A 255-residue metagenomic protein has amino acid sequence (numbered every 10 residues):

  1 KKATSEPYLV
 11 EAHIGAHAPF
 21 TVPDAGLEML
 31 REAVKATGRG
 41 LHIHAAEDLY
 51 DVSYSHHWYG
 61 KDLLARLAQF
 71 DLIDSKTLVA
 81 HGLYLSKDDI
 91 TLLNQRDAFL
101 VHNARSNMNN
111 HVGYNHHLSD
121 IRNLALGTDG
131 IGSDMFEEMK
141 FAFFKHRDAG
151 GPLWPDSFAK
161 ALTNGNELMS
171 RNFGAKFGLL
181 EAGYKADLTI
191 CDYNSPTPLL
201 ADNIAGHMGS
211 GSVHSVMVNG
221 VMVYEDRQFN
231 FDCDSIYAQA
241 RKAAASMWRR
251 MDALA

Functional and structural regions predicted by a protein language model:
K1-G82: Metal-coordinating catalytic core of metallo-dependent amide/deamination hydrolases
S5, K35-R39, L72, F144 (+5 more regions): Generic secondary-structure signature for well-ordered alpha-helical cores
G26-T37, L92-S106, A245-R250: Short, electropositive alpha-helical surface patch
S53, V112-G113, D202, S235: Short Asp/Glu-rich motifs
L72-S195, M208: Active-site-adjacent C-terminal substructures of enzyme catalytic domains
L162-A255: Active-site microenvironment of metallo-dependent hydrolases
